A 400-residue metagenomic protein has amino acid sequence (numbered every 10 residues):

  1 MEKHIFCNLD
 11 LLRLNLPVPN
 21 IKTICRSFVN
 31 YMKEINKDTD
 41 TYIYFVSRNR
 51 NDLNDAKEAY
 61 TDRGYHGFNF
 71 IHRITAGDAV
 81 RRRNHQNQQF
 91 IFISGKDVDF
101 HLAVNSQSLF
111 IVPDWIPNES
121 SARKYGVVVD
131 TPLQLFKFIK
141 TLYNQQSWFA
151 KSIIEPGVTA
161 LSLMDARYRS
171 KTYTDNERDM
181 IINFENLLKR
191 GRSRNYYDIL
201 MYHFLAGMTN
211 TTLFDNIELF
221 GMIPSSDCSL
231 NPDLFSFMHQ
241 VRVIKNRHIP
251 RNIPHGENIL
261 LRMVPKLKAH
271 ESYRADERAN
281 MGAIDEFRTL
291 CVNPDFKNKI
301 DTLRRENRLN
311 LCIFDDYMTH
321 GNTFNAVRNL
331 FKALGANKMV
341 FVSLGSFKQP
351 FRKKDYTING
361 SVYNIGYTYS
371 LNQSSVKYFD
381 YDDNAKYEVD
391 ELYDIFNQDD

Functional and structural regions predicted by a protein language model:
E2-K22, I313-D315: Asp-based phosphoryl-transfer active-site loop
N15, S272-Y369: PRPP/pyrophosphate-binding module of the type I phosphoribosyltransferase fold
N20-Y60, F70-R73: Substrate-recognition element of Asp-dependent hydrolases with the DxDx(T/V) motif
Y44-V46, I91, D215-S226: Short glycine-rich phosphate-binding loop at a beta-alpha junction
G77-V98, N310-I313: Conserved Lys-Pro-Asp/Glu-containing loop-to-beta segment of HAD-superfamily phosphomonoesterases, centered on
I91-V129: Acidic, Mg2+-coordinating phosphoryl-transfer loop and its flanking beta/alpha structural elements, shared across
P132-T172, N325-D400: PRPP-dependent phosphoribosyltransferase catalytic core
T141-L219, D227, L267-R304: Active-site-facing substrate-recognition patch
